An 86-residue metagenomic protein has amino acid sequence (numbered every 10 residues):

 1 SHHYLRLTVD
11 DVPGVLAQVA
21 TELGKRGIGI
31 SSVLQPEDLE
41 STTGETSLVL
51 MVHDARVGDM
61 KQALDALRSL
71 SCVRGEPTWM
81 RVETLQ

Functional and structural regions predicted by a protein language model:
S1-Q86: A conserved regulatory-domain signal marking ACT and ACT-like small-molecule sensing domains and adjacent regulatory
